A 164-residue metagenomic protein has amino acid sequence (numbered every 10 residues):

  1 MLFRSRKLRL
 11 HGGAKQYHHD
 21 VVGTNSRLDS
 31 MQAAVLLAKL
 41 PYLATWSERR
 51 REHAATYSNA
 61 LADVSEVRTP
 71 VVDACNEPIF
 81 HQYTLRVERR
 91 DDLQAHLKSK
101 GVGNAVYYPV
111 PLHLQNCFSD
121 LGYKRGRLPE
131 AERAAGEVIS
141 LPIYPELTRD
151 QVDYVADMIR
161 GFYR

Functional and structural regions predicted by a protein language model:
F3-R164: PLP-dependent aminotransferase class I/II
